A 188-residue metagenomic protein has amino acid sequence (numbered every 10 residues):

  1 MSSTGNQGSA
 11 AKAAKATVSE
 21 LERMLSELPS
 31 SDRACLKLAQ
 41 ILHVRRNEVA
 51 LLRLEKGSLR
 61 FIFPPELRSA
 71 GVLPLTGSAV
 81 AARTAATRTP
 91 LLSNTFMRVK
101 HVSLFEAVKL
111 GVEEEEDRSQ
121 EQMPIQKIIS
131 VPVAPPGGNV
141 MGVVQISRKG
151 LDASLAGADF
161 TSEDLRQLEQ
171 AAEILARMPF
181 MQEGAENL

Functional and structural regions predicted by a protein language model:
M1-D32, I174, M181-L188: Signal-transmission linkers at sensory-effector interfaces
S2-N6, M141, R148-A171, P179-N187: Regulatory loop-to-helix N-cap segments in sensory/regulatory domains that couple ligand/signal detection
A13, T17-R46, L51, E55 (+2 more regions): Amphipathic alpha-helical coiled-coil segments that mediate homodimerization and allosteric signal transmission
A39, V49-T76: GAF sensory/regulatory domain recognition with acknowledged cross-activation on helical regulatory dimers
I62, S69-E121: Regulatory sensory and allosteric helical modules in signal-transduction proteins and certain transcription factors
E116-R118, Q126-P135: A short, aliphatic-rich beta-strand micro-motif
I128-P132, V140-S147: Short hydrophobic beta-strand segments that form the core of ligand-binding sensory/regulatory domains
